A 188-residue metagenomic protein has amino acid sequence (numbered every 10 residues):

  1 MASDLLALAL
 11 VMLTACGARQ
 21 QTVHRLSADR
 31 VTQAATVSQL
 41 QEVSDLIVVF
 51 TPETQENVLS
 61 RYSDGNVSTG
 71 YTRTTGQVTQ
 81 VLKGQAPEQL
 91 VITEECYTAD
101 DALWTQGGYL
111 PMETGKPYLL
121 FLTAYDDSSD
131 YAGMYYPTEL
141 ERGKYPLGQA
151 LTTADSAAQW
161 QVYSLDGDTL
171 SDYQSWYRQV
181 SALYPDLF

Functional and structural regions predicted by a protein language model:
M1-L5: Bacterial N-terminal signal peptides that target proteins for export
L13-A15: C-terminal motif of bacterial Sec signal peptides marking the signal peptidase cleavage site
G17-V23, S68, D101-F188: Netrin-like (NTR/C345C) domain of secreted extracellular proteins
Q20-E42: N-terminal, intrinsically disordered, polar/charged segments of Gram-positive cell-envelope systems that serve as
R30-V37, N57-S63, A99-G108: N-terminal post-signal-peptidase region of extra-cytosolic proteins
T32, V43-I47, T69-R73, Q85-P87 (+2 more regions): Extracytoplasmic
S44-N66, T72-Q80: Structural detector for short beta-strands of small beta-barrel domains
G65-A99: OB-fold (S1/OB) nucleic-acid-binding surfaces
